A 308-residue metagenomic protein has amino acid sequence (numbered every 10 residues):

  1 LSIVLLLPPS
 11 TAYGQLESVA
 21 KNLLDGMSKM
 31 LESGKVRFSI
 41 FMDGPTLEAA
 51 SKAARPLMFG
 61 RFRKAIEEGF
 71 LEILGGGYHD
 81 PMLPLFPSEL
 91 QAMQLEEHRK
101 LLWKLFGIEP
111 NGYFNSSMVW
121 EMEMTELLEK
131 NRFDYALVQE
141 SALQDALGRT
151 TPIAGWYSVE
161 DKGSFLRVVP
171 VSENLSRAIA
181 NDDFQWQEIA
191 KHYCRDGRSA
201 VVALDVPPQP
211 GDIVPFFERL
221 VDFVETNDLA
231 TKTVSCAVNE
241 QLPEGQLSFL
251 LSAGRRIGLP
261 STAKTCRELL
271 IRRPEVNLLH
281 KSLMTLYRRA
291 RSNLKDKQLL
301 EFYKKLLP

Functional and structural regions predicted by a protein language model:
L1-K21, S33, I153-S158, K162-L166 (+3 more regions): Active-site and substrate-binding clefts of carbohydrate-active enzymes
L1-P87, N111-N115, D134-Q139, T233: Short, well-structured secondary-structure segments
G14-L16, A49-A54, L85-P87, S117 (+4 more regions): A short acidic (Asp/Glu
V19-A20, F86-L95, V171, A178-D183 (+1 more regions): Phosphate/oxyanion-binding active-site loops and adjacent basic polyanion-contact surfaces
N22-G26, K52-E68, L147-V159, D183-H192: Alpha-helical scaffolding within the catalytic cores of extracellular/periplasmic polymer-degrading hydrolases
L24-S28, F59-R63, L95-L102, T125 (+2 more regions): Generic structural signal for well-ordered alpha-helices, preferentially at hydrophobic/aromatic core positions
S88-S117, I189-A203: CE4/NodB-like, metal-dependent polysaccharide N-deacetylase domain that modifies extracellular/periplasmic N-acetylated
E121-P170: Surface-exposed loop and adjacent secondary-structure segments within mature catalytic domains
